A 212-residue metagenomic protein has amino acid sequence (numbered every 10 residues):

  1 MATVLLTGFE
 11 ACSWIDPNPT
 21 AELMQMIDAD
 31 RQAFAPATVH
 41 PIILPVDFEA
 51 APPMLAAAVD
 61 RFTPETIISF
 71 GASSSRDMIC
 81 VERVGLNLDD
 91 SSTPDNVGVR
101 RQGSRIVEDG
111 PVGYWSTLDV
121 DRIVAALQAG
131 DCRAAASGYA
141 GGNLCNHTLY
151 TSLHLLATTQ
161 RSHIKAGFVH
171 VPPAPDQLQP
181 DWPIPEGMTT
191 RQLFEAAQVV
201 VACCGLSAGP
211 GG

Functional and structural regions predicted by a protein language model:
M1-G142, L153-T158, H163, P183-A196 (+1 more regions): N-terminal catalytic or cofactor-binding beta/alpha core of small enzyme domains
G141-C145, V171-P173: Small/polar glycine-rich anion-binding or flexible loop at a beta-alpha turn
A166, H170-D176: An accessory alpha-helical subdomain
Q179-D181: Short conserved micro-motifs at the rims of enzyme active sites and ligand-binding pockets
